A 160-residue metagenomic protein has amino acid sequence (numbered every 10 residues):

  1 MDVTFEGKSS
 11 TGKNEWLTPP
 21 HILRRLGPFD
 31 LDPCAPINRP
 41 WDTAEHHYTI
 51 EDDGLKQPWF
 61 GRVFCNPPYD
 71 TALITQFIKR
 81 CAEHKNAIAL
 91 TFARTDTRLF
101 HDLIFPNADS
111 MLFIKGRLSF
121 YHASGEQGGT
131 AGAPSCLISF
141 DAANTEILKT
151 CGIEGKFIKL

Functional and structural regions predicted by a protein language model:
M1-L160: Class I S-adenosyl-L-methionine-dependent methyltransferase catalytic core
